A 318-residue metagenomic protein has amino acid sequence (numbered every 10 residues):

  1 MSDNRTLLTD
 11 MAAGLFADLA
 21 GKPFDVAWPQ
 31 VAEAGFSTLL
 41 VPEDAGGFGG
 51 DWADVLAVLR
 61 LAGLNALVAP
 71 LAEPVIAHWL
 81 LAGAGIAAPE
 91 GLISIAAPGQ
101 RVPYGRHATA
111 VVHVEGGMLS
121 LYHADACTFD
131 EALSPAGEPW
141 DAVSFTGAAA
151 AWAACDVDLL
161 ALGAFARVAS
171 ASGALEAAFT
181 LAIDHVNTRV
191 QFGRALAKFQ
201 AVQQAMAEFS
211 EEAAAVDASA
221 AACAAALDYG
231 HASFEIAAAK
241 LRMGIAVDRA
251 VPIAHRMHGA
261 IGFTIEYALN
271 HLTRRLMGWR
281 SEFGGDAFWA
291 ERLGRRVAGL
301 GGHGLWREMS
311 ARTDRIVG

Functional and structural regions predicted by a protein language model:
M1-N65, F165-G318: Alpha-helical interface subdomain recognition
A66-V75, W79-T180, D184, R307-G318: FAD-binding core of flavoproteins
